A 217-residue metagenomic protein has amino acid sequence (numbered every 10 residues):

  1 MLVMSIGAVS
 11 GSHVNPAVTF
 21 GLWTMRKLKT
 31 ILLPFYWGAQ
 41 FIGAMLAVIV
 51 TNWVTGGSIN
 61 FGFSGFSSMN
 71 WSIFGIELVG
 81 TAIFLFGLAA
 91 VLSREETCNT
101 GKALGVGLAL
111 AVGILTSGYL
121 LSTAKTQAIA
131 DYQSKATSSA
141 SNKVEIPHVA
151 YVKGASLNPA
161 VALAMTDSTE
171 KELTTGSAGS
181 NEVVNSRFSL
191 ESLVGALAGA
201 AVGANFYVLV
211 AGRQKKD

Functional and structural regions predicted by a protein language model:
M1-D217: Membrane-interface helix-loop junctions and terminal tails of multi-pass membrane proteins
